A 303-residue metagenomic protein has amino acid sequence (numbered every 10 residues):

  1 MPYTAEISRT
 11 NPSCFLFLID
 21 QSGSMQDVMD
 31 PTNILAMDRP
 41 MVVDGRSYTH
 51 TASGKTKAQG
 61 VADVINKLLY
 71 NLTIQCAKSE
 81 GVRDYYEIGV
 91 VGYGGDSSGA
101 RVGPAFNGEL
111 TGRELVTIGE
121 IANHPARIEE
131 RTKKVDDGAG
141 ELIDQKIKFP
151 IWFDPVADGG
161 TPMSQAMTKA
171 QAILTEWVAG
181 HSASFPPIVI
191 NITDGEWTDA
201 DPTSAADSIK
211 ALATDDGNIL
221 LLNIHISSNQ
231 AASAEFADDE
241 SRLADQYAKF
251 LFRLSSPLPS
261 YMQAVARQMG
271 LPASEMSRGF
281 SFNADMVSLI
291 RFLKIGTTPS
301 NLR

Functional and structural regions predicted by a protein language model:
M1-G54, A77-K78, Q171, T175-S182: Acidic, polar low-complexity linker/tail segments
Y3-I7, T214-I219, H225-R303: C-terminal tail/extension regions appended to the core domain(s) of diverse proteins
N11, S53-I65, P155-T168: Phosphate/oxyanion-binding active-site loops and adjacent basic polyanion-contact surfaces
C14-S22, V61, V90-Y93, A170-Q171 (+2 more regions): DG-centered beta-turn motif at the end of beta-strands
S24, V28-M29, W152-Q165, K169-Q171 (+2 more regions): VWA/integrin I-like adhesion module and closely mimicked acidic/polar interface patches used
D27, A36-D44, D96-E176: Short acidic, low-complexity segments enriched in Ser/Thr/Gly/Pro
V64-Q75: A short, N-terminal amphipathic alpha-helix
Q75-V90, A183-F185: Short, glycine/acidic-rich hinge or "gate" loops at secondary-structure transitions that mediate conformational
